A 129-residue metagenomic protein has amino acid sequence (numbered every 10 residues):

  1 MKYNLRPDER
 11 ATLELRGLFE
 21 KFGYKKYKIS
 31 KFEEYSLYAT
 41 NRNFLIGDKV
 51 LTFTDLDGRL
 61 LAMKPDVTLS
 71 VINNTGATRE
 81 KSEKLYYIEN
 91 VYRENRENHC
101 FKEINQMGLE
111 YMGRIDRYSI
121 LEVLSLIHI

Functional and structural regions predicted by a protein language model:
M1-I127: TRNA-recognition modules of translation machinery and tRNA-sensing kinases, especially anticodon-binding
